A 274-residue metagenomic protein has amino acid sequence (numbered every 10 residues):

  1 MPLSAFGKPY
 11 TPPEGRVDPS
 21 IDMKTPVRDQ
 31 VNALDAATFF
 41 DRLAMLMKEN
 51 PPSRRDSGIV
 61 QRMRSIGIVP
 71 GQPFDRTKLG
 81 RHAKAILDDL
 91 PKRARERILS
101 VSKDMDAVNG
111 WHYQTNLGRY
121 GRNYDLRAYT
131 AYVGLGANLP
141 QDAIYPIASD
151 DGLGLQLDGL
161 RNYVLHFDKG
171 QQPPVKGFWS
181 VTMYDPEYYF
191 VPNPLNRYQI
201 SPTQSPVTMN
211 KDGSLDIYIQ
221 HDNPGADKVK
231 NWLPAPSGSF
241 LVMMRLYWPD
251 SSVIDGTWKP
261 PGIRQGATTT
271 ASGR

Functional and structural regions predicted by a protein language model:
M1-R274: A compositional/structural signature for long, glycine/proline-rich flexible linkers and loops on extracytoplasmic
